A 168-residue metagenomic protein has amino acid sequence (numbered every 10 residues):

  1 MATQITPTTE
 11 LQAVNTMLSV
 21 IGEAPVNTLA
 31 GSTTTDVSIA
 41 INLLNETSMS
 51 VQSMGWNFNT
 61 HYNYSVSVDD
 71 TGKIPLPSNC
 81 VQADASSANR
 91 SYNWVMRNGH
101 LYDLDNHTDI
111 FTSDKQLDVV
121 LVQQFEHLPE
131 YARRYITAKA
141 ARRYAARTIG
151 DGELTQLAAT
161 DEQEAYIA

Functional and structural regions predicted by a protein language model:
M1-I39: Short, extreme N-terminal leader segments that mark the start of a protein/domain
A2-P7, S65-K73, A159: Domain-scale activation on soluble regions of proteins
Q4-P7, A13, M96-A168: Internal mixed-charge
A30-G31, R90-Y92, S113: N-terminal start-of-chain detector that recognizes signal peptides and the immediate post-cleavage beginning
S32-V51, L154-A168: Short secondary-structure subsegments characteristic of cysteine-rich extracellular domains
V37-H107, L128-T148: Divalent metal-cofactor coordination and adjacent catalytic microenvironments
